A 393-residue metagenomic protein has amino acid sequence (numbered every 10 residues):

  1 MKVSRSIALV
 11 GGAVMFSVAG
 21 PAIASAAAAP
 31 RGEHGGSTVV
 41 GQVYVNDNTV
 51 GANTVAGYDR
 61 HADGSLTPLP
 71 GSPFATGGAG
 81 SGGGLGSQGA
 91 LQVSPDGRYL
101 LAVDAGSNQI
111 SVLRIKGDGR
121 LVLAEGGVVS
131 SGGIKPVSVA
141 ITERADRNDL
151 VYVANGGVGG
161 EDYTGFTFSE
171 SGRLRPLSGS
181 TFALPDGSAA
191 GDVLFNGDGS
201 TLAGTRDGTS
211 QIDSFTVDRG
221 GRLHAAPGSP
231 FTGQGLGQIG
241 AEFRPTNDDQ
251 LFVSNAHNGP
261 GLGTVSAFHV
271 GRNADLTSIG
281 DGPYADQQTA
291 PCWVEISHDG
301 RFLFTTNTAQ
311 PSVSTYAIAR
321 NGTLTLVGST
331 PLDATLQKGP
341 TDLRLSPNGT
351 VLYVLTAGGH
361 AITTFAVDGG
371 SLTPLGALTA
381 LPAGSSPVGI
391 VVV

Functional and structural regions predicted by a protein language model:
M1-A28: Secretory targeting and sorting signals
V18-G41, N48-T49, R222, G369: C-terminal region of N-terminal signal peptides and the immediate post-cleavage residues of exported proteins
G35-T38, T76-V93, S130-N148, F182-T201 (+5 more regions): Beta-rich, blade/repeat-based domains predominating in secreted/periplasmic proteins but also intracellular
N48-V50, R60, A105-G106, I115 (+12 more regions): Short loop/turn segments immediately following the C-termini of beta-strands
Y58-L66, V112-L121, G165-L174, S214-L223 (+3 more regions): Short loop/turn segments immediately following beta-strands, especially the blade-tip and inter-blade linker loops
P70-G82, A124-S130, L177-L184, H224-T232 (+3 more regions): A short beta-strand motif characteristic of beta-propeller blades
A357-V393: Blade-level signature of beta-propeller repeat domains, shared across WD40, Kelch, NHL, RCC1 and BNR/Asp-box propellers
